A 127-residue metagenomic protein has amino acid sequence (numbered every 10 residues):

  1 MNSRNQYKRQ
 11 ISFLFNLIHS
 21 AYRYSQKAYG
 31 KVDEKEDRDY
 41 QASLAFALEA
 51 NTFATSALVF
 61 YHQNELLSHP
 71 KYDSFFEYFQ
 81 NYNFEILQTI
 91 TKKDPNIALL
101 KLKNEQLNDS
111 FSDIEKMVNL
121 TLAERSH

Functional and structural regions predicted by a protein language model:
M1-A47: Short terminal alpha-helical segments
K8, S12, D37-E49, P70-E77 (+1 more regions): Short, charged, amphipathic alpha-helical segments
I11-L14, Q41, T55, Q63-N64 (+3 more regions): Generic N-terminal initiation segments characterized by hydrophobic and/or small/turn-forming residues
L17-S20, Y24, F46-E49, F53-S56 (+2 more regions): Amphipathic, well-ordered alpha-helical segments in soluble domains
I18, H62, P70-K71, K103-Q106 (+1 more regions): Generic low-complexity, intrinsically disordered sequence content enriched in small uncharged/hydrophobic residues
S25-D39, Y61-N64, I86-D94, T121 (+1 more regions): Secondary-structure edge/capping motif, primarily at the C-terminal ends of alpha-helices and the immediately following
A50-F76: Short, solvent-exposed, charged loop/turn and helix-capping segments that join or cap alpha-helices on peripheral
E77-H127: Amphipathic alpha-helical binding modules
